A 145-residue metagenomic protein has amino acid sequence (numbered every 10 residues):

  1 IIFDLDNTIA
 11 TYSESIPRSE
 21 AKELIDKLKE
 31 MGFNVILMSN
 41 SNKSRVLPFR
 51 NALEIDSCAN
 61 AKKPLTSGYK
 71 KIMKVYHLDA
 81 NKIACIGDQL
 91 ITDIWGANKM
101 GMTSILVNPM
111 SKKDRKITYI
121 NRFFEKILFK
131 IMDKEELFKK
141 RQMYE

Functional and structural regions predicted by a protein language model:
I1-F3, I9-A10, E14-S15, S19-F33 (+2 more regions): Asp-based, Mg2+/Mn2+-dependent phosphohydrolase catalytic module
